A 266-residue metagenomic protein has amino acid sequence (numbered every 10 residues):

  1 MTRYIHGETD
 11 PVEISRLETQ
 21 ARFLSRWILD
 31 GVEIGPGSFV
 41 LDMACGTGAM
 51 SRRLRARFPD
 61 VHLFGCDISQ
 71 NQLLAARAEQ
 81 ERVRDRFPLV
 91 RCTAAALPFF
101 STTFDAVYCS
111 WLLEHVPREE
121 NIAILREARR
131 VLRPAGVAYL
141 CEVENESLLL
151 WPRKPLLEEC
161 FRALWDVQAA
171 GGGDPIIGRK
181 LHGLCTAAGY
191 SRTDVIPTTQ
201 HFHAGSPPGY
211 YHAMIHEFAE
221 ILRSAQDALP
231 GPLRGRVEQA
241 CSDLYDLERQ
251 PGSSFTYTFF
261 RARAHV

Functional and structural regions predicted by a protein language model:
R3-H6, V12, D194-S253: C-terminal helical/coil "lid" or tail adjacent to the Rossmann-like core of SAM-dependent
T19-P36, R53: Conserved alpha-helix/loop element of class I SAM-dependent methyltransferases that forms part of the SAM/SAH-binding
L41, T47-A96, A123: Class I SAM-dependent methyltransferase SAM/SAH-binding core
A95-A106: A short acidic, Gly/Pro-enriched loop at the edge of an enzyme's catalytic core that lines a small-molecule cofactor
D105-E119: A short SAM/SAH-binding and catalytic strip from SAM-dependent methyltransferases
I122-P134: A short glycine-rich, Lys/Arg-flanked "PGG" loop and its adjoining helix->strand segment in the class I
Y139-S206: Conserved catalytic/acceptor-binding region of the Class I
A188-S191, F259-V266: Core SAM-dependent methyltransferase catalytic element
